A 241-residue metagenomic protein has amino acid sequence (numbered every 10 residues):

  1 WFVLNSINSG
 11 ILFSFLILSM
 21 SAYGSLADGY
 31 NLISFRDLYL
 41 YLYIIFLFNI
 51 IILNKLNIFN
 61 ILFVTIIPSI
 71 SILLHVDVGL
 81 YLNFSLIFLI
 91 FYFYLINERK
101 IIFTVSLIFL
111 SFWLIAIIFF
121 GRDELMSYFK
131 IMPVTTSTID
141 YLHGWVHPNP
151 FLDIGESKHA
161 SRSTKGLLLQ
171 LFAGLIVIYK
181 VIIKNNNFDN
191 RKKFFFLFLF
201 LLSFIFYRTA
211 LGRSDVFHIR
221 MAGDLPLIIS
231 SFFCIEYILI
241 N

Functional and structural regions predicted by a protein language model:
W1-N8, F15-F35, V76-F84, F91-F200 (+1 more regions): Transmembrane catalytic cores of multi-pass membrane glycosyltransferases and polysaccharide-assembly enzymes
W1-N8, L47, I51, C234 (+1 more regions): Transmembrane-helix signature of membrane-embedded glycosylation machinery that interfaces with polyprenol carriers
S6-F13, L56-F63: Membrane-interface starts of transmembrane alpha-helices
R36-K55, L62-P68, I87-F93, P226-F232: Specific aromatic-rich, kink-prone transmembrane helix
Y39, Y81, S214-I238: Hydrophobic/aromatic-rich transmembrane helices and adjacent perimembrane loops
N57-L62, F195-L201: Short hydrophobic alpha-helical membrane-embedded segments
